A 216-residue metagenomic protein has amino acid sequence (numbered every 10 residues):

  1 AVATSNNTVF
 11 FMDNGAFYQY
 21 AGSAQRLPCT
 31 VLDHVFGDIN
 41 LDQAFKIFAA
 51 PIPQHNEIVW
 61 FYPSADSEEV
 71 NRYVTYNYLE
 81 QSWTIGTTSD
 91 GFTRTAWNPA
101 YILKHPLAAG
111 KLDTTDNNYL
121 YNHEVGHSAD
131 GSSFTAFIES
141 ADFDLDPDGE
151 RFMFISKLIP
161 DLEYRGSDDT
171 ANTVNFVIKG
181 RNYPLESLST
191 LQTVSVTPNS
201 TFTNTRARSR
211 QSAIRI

Functional and structural regions predicted by a protein language model:
A3-T8, N14-I216: Beta-sheet repeat architectures centered on beta-propellers
